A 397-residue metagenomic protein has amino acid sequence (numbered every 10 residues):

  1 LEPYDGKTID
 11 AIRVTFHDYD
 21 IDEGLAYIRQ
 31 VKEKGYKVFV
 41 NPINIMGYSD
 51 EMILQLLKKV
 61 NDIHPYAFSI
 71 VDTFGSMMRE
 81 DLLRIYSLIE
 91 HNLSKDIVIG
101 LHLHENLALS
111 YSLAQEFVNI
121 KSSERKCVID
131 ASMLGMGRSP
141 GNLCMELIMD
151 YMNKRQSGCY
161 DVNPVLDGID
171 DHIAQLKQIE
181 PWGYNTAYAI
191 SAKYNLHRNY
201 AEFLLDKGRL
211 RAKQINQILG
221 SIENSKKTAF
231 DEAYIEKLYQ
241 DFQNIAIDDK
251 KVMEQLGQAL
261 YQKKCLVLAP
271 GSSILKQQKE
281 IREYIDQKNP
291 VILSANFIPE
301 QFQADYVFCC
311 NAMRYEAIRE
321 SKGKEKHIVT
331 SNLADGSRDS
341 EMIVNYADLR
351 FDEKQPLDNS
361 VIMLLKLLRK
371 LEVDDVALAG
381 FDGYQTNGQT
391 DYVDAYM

Functional and structural regions predicted by a protein language model:
L1-K250: Catalytic cores and adjacent flexible loops of soluble metabolic enzymes that perform enolate/carbanion chemistry on
I247-M397: Metal-ion/cofactor- or nucleotide/acyl-coenzyme-handling active-site neighborhoods
